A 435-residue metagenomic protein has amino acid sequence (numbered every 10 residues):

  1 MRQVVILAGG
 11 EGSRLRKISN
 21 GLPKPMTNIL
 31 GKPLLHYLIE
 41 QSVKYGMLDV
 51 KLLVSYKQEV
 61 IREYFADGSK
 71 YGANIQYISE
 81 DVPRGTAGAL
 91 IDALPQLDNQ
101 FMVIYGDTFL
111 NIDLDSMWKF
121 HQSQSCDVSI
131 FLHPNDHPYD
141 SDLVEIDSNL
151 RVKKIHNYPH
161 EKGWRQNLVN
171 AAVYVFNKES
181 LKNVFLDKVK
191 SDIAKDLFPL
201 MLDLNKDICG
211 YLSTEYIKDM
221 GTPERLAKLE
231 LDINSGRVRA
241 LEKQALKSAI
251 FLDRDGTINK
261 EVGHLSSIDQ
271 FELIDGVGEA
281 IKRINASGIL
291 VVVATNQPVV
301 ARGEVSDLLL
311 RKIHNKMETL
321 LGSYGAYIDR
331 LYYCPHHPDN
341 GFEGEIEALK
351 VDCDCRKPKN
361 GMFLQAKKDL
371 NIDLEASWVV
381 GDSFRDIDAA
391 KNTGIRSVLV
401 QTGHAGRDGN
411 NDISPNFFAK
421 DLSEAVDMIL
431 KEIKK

Functional and structural regions predicted by a protein language model:
M1-I61, D269, D275: N-terminal glycine-rich phosphate-binding loop and ensuing alpha1 helix
L53, V277, I281-M317, Y327-G341 (+1 more regions): Substrate-recognition element of Asp-dependent hydrolases with the DxDx(T/V) motif
I61-S148: Conserved beta-loop-beta/alpha segment of the NTase-like Rossmann-fold superfamily that binds/positions NTPs
I78, N416-A425: Short acidic-hydrophobic, aromatic-tinged amphipathic segments that line or gate anion-handling sites
F101-M102, F109, D115-Q122, N135-P138 (+1 more regions): Catalytic-core segments of class I nucleotidyltransferases/pyrophosphorylases that form NMP-activated intermediates
M102, I346-I387: Conserved Lys-Pro-Asp/Glu-containing loop-to-beta segment of HAD-superfamily phosphomonoesterases, centered on
K247-V291: Active-site neighborhood of HAD-like aspartate-dependent phosphohydrolases
W378-F417: Acidic, Mg2+-coordinating phosphoryl-transfer loop and its flanking beta/alpha structural elements, shared across
